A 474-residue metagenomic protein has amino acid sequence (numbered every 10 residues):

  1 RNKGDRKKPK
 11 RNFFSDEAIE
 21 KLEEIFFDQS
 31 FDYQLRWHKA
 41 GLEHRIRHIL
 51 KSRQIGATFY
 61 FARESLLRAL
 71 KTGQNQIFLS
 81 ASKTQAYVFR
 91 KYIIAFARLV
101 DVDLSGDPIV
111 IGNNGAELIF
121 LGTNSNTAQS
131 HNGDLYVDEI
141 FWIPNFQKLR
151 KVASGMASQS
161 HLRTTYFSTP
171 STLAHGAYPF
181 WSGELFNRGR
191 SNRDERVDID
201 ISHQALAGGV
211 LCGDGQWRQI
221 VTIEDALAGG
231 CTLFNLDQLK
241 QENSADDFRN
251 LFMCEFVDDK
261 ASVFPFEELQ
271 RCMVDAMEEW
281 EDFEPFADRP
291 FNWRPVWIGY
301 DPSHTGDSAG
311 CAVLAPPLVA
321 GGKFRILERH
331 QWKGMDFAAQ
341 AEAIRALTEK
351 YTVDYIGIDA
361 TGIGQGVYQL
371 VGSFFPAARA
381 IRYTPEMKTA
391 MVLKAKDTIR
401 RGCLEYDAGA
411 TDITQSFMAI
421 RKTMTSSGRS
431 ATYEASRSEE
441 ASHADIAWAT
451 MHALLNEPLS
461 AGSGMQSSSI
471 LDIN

Functional and structural regions predicted by a protein language model:
R1-I46, S460: Pre-P-loop entry segment of helicase/translocase ATPase cores
H44-E64: Walker A/P-loop
G73-A95: Conserved Walker A/P-loop ATP-binding site and its immediately adjacent core in helicase/helicase-like ATPase domains
Y87-G133: Inter-Walker segment of RecA-like/P-loop motor cores
G112, V221, W280-N292, D307-A360: Nucleic-acid-processing active sites and adjacent nucleic-acid-binding tracks, predominantly divalent metal-dependent
I140-C212: Signature of the SF2 helicase/ATPase Hel1-core->accessory helical subdomain module
Q147, L251, D259, V263 (+3 more regions): C-terminal nuclease/phosphodiesterase catalytic domains that cleave nucleic-acid phosphodiester bonds
G208-Y300: ATPase catalytic-site recognition across NTP-hydrolyzing enzymes
